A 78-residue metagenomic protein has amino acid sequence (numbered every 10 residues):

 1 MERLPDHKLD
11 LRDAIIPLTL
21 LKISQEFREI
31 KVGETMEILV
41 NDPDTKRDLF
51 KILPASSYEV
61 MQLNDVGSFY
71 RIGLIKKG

Functional and structural regions predicted by a protein language model:
M1-L4, G73: Short, compositionally biased "basic patch" segments
L4-D13: Short amphipathic
D6, G33-E37, F69-R71: Intrinsic-disorder/low-complexity, polar/charged segments enriched in Ser/Thr/Lys/Arg/Asp/Glu/Gln
L11, P17, K22-V60: Amphipathic, hydrophobic secondary-structure cores in small proteins
F50-G78: C-terminal structural segments of small proteins and small subunits
